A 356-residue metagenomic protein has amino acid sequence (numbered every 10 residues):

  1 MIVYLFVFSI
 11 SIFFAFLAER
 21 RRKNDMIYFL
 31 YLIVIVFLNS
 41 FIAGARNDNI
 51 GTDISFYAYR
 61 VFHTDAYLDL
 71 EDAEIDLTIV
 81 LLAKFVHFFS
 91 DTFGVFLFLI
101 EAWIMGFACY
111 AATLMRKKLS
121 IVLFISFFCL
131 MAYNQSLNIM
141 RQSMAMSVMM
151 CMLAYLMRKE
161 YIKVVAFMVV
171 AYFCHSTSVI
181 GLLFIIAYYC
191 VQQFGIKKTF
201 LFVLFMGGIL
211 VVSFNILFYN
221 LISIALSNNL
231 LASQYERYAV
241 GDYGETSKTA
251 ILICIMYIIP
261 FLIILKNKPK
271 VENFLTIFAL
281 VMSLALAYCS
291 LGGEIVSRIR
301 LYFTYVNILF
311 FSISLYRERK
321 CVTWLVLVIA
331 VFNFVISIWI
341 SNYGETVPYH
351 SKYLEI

Functional and structural regions predicted by a protein language model:
N24-L30, Q193-F205, E318-V328: Membrane-interfacial entry segments at the cytosolic side of transmembrane helices
M26, A112-C129: Transmembrane-helix signature of polytopic, membrane-embedded enzymes that assemble or transfer cell-envelope glycans
S55-H63, D69-D91: Short hydrophobic/aromatic helix or loop-helix immediately within or flanking a transmembrane segment in polytopic
S55-Y59, A66-Y67, V80, I185-I299 (+2 more regions): Alpha-helical transmembrane segments and terminal signal-anchor/GPI-anchor hydrophobic tails, characterized by long
L99-M115: Transmembrane-helix motifs of polytopic, lipid-linked glycan transferases
A132, K163-A187, S283-A287: Membrane-interface alpha helices of multi-pass inner-membrane proteins
S136-S143: Short acidic/glycine- and proline-prone juxtamembrane loop motifs at membrane-interface regions of multi-pass membrane
M149-K163: Membrane-interface transmembrane helices that cradle and orient dolichyl/undecaprenyl
